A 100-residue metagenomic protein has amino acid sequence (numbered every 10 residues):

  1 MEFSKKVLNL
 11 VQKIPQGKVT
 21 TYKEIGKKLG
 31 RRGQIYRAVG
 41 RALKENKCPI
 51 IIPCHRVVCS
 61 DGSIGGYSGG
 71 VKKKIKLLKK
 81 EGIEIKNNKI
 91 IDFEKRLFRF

Functional and structural regions predicted by a protein language model:
M1-F100: Nucleic acid-binding interface residues in structured DNA/RNA-binding domains, emphasizing the DNA-engaging scaffolds
